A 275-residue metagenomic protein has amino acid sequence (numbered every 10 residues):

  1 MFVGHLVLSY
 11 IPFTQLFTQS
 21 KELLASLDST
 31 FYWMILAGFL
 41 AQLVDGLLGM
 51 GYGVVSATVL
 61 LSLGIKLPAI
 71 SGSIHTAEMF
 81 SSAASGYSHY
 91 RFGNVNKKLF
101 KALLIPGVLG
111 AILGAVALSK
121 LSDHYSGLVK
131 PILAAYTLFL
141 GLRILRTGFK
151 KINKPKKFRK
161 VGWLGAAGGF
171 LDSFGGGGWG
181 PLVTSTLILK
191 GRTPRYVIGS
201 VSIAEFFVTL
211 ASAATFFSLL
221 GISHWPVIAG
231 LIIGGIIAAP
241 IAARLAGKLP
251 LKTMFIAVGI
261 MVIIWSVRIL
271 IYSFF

Functional and structural regions predicted by a protein language model:
M1-L40, G46, L61-L63, Y90-F174 (+1 more regions): Juxtamembrane transmembrane-helix boundary motif
L48-S56, G175-T184: Transmembrane helix boundary and interhelical junction motifs in multipass membrane proteins
L48-V95: Juxtamembrane transmembrane-helix termini in multi-pass membrane transport proteins
G49, G53, E78-H89, G114 (+5 more regions): Alpha-helical transmembrane segments and their lipid-water interface positions in multi-pass membrane proteins
Y52-G53, G110, W179-G180, S212 (+1 more regions): Functionally critical, cavity-lining and gating residues within the transmembrane helices of 12-TM secondary
S56-A69, L182-Y196: Interfacial segments of multi-pass membrane proteins
A69-G72, R195-G199, W225-G230: Loop-to-transmembrane helix entry
S71-M79, V108, I198-F206, I236 (+1 more regions): Transmembrane helix-bundle signature of multi-pass membrane transporters/permeases
